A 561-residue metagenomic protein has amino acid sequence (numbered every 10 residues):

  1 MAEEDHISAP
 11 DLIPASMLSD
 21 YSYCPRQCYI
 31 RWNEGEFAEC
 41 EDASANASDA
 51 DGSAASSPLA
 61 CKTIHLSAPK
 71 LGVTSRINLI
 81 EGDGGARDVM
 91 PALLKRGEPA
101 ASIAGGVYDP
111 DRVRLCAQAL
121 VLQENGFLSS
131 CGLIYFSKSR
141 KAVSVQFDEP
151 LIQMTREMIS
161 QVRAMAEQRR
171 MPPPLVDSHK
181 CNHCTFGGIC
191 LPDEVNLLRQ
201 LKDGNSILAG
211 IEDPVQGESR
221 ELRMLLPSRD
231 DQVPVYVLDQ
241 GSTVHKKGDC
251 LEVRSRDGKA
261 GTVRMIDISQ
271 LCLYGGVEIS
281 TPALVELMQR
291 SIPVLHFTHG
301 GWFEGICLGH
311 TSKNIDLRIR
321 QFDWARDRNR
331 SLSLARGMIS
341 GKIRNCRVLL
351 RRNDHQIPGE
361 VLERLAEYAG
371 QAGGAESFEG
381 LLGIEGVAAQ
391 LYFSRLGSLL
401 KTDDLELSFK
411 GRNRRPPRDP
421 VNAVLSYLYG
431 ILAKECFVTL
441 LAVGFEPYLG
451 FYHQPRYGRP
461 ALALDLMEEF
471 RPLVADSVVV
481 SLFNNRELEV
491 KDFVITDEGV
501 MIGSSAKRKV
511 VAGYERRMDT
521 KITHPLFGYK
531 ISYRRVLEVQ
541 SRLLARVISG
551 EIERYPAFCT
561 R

Functional and structural regions predicted by a protein language model:
M1-A68: Charged, glycine-rich intrinsically disordered N-terminal tails and low-complexity linkers that flank
I13, S160-N182: Immediate flanking context of iron-sulfur cluster ligation sites
Y23-R26, H179-P192: Local cysteine-cluster metal-coordination motifs and their immediate loop/turn environment, predominantly Fe-S cluster
A38-D42, L197-I211: Short cysteine/histidine-rich metal-coordination sites, predominantly Zn2+-binding motifs
N46, T63-S67, A209-K247, R254-R256 (+2 more regions): Active-site helix-to-loop segments that bind/position phosphate- or nucleotide-bearing substrates and donors across
S57-Q161: Mg2+/Mn2+-dependent nuclease catalytic core
I80, D267, L273-V348: A surface-exposed, charged beta-strand/loop segment in the N-terminal or early-internal portion of soluble proteins
V107-L133, R290-V294, G430-V438, P472-S477: Metal-dependent nuclease catalytic cores in nucleic-acid-processing enzymes, especially RNase H-like/related
